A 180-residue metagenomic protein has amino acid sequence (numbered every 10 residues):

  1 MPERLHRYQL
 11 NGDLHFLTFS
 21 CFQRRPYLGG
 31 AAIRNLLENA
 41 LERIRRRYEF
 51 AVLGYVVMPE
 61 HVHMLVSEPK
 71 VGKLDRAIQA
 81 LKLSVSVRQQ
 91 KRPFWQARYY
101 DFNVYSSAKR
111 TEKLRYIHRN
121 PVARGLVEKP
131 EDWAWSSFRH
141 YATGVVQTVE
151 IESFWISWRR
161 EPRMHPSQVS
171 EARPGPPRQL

Functional and structural regions predicted by a protein language model:
M1-L180: Short catalytic/metal-binding and nucleic-acid-binding patches
